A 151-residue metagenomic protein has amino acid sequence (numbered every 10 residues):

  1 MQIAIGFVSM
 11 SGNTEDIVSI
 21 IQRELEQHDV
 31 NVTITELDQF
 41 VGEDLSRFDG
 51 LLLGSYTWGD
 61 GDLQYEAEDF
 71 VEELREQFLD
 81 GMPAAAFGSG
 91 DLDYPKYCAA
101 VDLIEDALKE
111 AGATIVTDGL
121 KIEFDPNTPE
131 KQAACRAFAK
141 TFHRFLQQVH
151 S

Functional and structural regions predicted by a protein language model:
M1-Q2, I115: Secondary-structure boundary/capping motif
Q2-A4, T33, A85: A structural signal for isolated positions on well-ordered beta-strands in alpha/beta enzyme cores
Q2-E24: N-terminal beta1-alpha1 ligand-phosphate binding loop
N13-D16, E24, H28, T35 (+1 more regions): FMN-binding flavodoxin-like domain, especially the glycine-rich phosphate-binding loop
Q39-D44: Short acidic active-site motifs
